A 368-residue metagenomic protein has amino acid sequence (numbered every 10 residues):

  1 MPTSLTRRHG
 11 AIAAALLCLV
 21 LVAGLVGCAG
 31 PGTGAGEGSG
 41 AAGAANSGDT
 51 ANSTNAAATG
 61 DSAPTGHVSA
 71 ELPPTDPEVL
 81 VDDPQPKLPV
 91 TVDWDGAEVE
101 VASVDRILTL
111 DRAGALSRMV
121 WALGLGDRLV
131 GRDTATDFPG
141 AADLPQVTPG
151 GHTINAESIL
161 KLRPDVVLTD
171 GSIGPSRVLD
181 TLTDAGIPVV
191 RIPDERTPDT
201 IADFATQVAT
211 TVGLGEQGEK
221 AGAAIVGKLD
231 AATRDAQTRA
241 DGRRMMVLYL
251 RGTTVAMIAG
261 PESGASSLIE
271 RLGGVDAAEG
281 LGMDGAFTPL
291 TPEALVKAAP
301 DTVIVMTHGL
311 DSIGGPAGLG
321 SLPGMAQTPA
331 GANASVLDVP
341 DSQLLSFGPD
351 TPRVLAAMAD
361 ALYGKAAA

Functional and structural regions predicted by a protein language model:
P2-A115, E216-M246, G364-A368: Bacterial Sec-exported substrate-binding components of ABC uptake systems
P84, D105-L162, V166-G171, A277: A short, structured surface patch at a secondary-structure boundary
V101-D105, L116-V120, G126, A156 (+13 more regions): Extracytoplasmic/secreted envelope proteins and their assembly/folding machinery, especially bacterial periplasmic
V147-N155, E195, G282-L290: Short helix-initiation/N-cap motifs at beta->coil->alpha
N155-T169, I187, T291-V305: Proline-aspartate-enriched helix->loop->beta-strand connector
P175-V178, V190-Q207, G242-S267, D311-G314: Extracytoplasmic ligand-binding site segments that recognize negatively charged/polar headgroups
T200, F204-V212, T302-A368: Structured C-terminal subdomain patch of bacterial secreted/periplasmic proteins
I258-F287: Alpha-helical, coiled-coil/dimerization segments enriched in small aliphatic residues
